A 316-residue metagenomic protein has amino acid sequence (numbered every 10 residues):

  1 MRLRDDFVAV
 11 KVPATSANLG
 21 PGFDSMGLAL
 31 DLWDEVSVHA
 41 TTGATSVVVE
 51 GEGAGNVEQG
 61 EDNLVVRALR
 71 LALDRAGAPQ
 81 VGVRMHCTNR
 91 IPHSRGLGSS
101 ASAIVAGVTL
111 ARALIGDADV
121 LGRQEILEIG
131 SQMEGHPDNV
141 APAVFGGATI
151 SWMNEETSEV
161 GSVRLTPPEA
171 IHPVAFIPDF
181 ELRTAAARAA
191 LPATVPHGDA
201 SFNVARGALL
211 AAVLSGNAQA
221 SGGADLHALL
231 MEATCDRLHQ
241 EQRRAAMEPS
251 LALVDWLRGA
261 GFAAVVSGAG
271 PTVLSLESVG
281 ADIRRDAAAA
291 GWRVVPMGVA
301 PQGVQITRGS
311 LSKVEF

Functional and structural regions predicted by a protein language model:
M1-R95, A113-V120, M297-F316: ATP-binding N-lobe of GHMP and related small-molecule kinases
R2-R4, N18, G27-L30, G77-A78 (+7 more regions): Solvent-exposed alpha-helices and their adjacent loops that cap or buttress functional pockets in soluble metabolic
L32, L97-V120, V144-T149: DPxDG-like acidic metal-binding loop motif
H39, A143-E155, S215, L274-S278 (+1 more regions): Short beta-strand-to-turn element immediately C-terminal to the catalytic PLP-Schiff-base lysine in fold type I
Q80-R84, I104, L110-V140: Contiguous, small/hydrophobic- and glycine-enriched helical/loop subdomains that border and often "cap" functional
L121-I171, A264, G270: Alpha/beta catalytic cores of group-transfer enzymes, especially the acyltransferase/condensing modules of polyketide
A175-A245: Active-site rim beta-loop-alpha module in soluble metabolic enzymes
V213-F316: Glycine-rich, charge-dense phosphate/pyrophosphate-binding loop(s) and the adjacent flexible "lid"/catalytic subdomain
